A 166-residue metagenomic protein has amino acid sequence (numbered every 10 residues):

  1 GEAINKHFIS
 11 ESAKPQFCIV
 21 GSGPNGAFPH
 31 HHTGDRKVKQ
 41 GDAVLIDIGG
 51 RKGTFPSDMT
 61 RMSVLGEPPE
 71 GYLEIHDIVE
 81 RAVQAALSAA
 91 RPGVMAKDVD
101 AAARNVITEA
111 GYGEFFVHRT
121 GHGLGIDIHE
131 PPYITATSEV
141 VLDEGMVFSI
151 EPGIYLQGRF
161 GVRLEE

Functional and structural regions predicted by a protein language model:
G1-E166: Active-site neighborhoods and metal-handling regions in enzymes and metal-associated proteins
